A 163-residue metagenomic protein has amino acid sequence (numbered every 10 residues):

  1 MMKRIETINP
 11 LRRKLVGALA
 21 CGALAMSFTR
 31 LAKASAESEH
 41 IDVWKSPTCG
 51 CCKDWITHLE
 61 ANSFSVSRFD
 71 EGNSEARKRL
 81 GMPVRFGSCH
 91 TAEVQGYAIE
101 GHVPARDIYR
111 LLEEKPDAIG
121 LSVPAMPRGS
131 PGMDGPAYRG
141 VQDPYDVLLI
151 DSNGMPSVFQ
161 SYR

Functional and structural regions predicted by a protein language model:
M1-L11, G17-M26: N-terminal secretory signal peptides
T7-P10, K78-R85: Short low-complexity, flexible loop/linker segments enriched in glycine and/or proline with clustered acidic
R30-A34: Sec/Tat signal peptide C-region and signal peptidase I cleavage site
E39-C51: Local sequence-structure signature of Cys/Sec-based thiol-disulfide redox active-site neighborhoods
H40-I41, S65, Q95-A98: Short active-site oxyanion
W55-H58: Typically the conserved alpha-helix immediately C-terminal to a functionally engaged Cys/Sec in thioredoxin-like
V66-A76, F86, V94: Thiol-based oxidoreductase modules, predominantly thioredoxin-like and allied folds used for disulfide exchange
M82-R163: Thiol/selenol-based redox catalytic cores and closely related redox-interacting motifs
